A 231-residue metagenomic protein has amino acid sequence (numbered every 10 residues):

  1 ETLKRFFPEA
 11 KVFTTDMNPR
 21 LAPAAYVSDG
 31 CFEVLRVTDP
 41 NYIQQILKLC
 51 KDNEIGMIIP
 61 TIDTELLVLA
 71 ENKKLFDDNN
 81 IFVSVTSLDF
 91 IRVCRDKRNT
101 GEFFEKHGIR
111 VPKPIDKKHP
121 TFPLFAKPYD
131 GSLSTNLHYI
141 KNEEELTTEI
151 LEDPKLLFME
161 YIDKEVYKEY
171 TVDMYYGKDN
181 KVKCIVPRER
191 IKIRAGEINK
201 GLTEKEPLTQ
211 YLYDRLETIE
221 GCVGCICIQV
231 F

Functional and structural regions predicted by a protein language model:
E1-S84: ATP-binding N-terminal substructure of ATP-dependent carboxylate-amine bond-forming enzymes
R20-S28, K117-F122, T148-E152: Short loop/helix-cap segments at secondary-structure boundaries that form the rim of catalytic
V34, T61, K117, R188 (+1 more regions): Conserved residues at the C-terminal ends of beta-strands
D77, I81, L88-K113: Glycine-/Pro-rich loop/turn segments that contact NAD(P) or position catalytic residues in Rossmann-like domains
F104, V111-D116, P120-Y139, P154-E165 (+1 more regions): ATP-grasp fold ATP-binding core
F122-L124, T135, Y170-V172, I226-I228: Change "...and in nucleic-acid phosphodiester-cleaving endonucleases..." to "...and in nucleic-acid processing enzymes
K141-C222, F231: Phosphate-binding site of ATP-dependent enzymes
